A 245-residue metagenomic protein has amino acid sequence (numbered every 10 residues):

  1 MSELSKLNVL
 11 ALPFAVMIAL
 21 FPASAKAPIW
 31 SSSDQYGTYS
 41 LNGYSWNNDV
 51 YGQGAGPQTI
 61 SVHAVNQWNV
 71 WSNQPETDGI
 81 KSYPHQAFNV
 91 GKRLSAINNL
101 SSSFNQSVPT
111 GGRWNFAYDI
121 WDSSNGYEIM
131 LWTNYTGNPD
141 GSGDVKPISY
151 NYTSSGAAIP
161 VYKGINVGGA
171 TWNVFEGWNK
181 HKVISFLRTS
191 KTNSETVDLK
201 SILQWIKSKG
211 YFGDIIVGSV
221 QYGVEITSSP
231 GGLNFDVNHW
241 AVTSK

Functional and structural regions predicted by a protein language model:
S2-L10: Bacterial N-terminal signal peptides that target proteins for export
A11-A19: Bacterial N-terminal signal peptides
L20-K26: Bacterial Sec-dependent signal peptides at the C-terminal "C-region" and cleavage site
K26-T77: N-terminal segment immediately downstream of the Sec signal-peptide cleavage site in secreted/extracellular proteins
E76-P160: Extracellular-facing segments of soluble proteins and assemblies that are Gly/Ser/Thr-biased and enriched in aromatics
G169: Conserved, mostly hydrophobic/aromatic
T189-K245: Long, compositionally biased interface segments
